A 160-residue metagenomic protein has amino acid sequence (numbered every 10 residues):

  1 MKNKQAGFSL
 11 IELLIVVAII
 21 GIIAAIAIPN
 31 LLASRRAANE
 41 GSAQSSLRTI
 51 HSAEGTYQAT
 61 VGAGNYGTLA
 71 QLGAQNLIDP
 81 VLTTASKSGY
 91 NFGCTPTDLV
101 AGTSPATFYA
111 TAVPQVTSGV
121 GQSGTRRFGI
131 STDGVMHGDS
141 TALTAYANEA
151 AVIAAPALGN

Functional and structural regions predicted by a protein language model:
K2, L13-V16, R36, T84 (+1 more regions): Short, flexible coil/turn micro-motifs enriched in small/turn-prone residues
K2-L31: N-terminal single-pass transmembrane signal-anchor helix
A6, A25, N30-I78: Conserved hydrophobic/amphipathic alpha-helical signal-anchor segments
I20, S34-A38, A147: Alpha-helix termini
S52-R126, I130-D133, S140, A151-N160: Extracellular/periplasmic head regions of type IV pilus-like filament subunits
A142-Y146: A short acidic/small-residue loop/turn micro-motif
